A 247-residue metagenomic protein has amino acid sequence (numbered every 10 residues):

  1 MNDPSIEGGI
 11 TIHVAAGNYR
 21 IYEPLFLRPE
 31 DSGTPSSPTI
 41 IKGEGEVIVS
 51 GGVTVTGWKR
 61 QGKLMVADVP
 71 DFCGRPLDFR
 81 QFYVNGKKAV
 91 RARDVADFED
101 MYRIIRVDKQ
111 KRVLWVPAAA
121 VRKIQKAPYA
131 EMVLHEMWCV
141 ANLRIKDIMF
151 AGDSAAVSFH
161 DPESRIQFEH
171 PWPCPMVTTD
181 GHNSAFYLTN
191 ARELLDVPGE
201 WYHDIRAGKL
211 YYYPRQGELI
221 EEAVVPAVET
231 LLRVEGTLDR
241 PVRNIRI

Functional and structural regions predicted by a protein language model:
M1-R246: Extracellular polysaccharide-degrading/modifying enzymes targeting complex plant/algal/animal polysaccharides
